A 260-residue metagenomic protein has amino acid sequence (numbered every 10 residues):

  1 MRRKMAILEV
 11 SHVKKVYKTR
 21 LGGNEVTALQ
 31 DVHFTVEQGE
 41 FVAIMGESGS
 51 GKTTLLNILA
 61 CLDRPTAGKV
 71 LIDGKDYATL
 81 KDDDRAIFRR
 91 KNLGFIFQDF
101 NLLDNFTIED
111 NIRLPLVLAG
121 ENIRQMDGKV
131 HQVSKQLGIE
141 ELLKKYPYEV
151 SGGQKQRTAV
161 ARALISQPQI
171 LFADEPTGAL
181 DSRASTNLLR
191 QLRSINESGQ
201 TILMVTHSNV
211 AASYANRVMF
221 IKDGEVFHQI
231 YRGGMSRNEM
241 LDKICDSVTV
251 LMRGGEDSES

Functional and structural regions predicted by a protein language model:
M45-E47: The feature captures the beta-strand-to-loop junction immediately N-terminal to the Walker
G68-D76: Conserved ABC transporter NBD signature motif
F106-L114: Short coil-to-helix segment of the ABC ATPase nucleotide-binding domain corresponding to the Q-loop/switch region
Y146-V150, Q154-Q156: Conserved ABC ATPase signature
I165-Q169: A short, proline-enriched helix->beta-strand linker immediately N-terminal to the Walker B motif in ABC-type P-loop
L171-D174: Catalytic Walker B motif of ABC-type/P-loop ATPase nucleotide-binding domains
E225-T249: Conserved beta-strand-loop-alpha-helix hinge in the C-terminal portion of ABC ATPase nucleotide-binding domains
